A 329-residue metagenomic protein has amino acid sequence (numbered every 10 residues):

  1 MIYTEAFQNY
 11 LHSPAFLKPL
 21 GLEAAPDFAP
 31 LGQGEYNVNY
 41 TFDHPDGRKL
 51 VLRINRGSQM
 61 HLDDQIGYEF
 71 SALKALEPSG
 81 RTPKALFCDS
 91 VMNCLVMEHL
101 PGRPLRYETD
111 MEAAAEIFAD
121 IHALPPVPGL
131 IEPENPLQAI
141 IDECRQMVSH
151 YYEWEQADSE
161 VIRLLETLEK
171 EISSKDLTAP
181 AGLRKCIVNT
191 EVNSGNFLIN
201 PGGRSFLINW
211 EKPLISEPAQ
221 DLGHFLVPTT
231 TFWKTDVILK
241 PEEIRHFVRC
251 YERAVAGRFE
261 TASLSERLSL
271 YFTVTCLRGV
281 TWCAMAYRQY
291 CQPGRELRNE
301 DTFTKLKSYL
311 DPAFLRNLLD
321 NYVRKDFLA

Functional and structural regions predicted by a protein language model:
Y3-E23, D27, P126-T190, N200 (+1 more regions): An alpha-helical support segment within catalytic cores of ATP-dependent transferases
A29-D43, G47-L52, I172-Q220: Active-site acidic catalytic loop and adjacent metal/ATP-binding pocket of ATP-dependent phosphoryl transfer enzymes
A29-Q146, G182: ATP-binding pocket architecture of kinase catalytic cores
Q59, P104, F197, I215-E217 (+1 more regions): Conserved protein kinase catalytic core
S79-T82, L124-I131, L177-R184, V255-S263 (+1 more regions): Surface-exposed helix-capping loop/turn segments at secondary-structure junctions
N135, R258-T273: All-alpha amphipathic helical-bundle segments outside canonical DNA-binding/catalytic cores that form hydrophobic
D221-F259, T273-P293: Active-site activation/catalytic loop segments of kinase-like enzymes and analogous catalytic loops in related
G279-A329: ATP/Mg2+ or Mg2+-diphosphate-binding catalytic cores that bind nucleotide phosphates or diphosphates via glycine-rich
